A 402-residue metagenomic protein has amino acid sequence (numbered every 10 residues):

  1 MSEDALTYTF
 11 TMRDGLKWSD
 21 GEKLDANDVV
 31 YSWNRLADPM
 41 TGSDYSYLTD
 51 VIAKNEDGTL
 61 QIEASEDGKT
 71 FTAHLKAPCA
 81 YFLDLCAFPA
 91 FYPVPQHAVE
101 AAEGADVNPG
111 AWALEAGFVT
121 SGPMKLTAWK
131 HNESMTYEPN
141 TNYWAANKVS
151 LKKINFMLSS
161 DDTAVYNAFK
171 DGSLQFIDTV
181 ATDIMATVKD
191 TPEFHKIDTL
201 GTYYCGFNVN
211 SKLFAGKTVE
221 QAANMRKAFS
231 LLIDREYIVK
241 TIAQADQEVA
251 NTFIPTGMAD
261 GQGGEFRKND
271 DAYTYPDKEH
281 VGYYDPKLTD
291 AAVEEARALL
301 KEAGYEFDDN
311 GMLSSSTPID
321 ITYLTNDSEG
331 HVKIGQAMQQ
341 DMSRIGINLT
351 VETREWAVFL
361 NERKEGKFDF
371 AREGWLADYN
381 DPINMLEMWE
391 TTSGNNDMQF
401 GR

Functional and structural regions predicted by a protein language model:
M1-S43, S65, T72-H74, A168 (+2 more regions): Aromatic- and charge-enriched surface segment that lines or borders ligand/interaction sites
T7-F10, V29-S32, F71-A73, G122-K125 (+4 more regions): Short, well-ordered beta-strand elements
T9-T11, V30, S46-A102, K130: Surface-exposed binding/hinge segments that line and control ligand-binding clefts or catalytic entry sites
R13, E138-Y143, G201-A228, L232 (+1 more regions): A bilobed periplasmic-binding-protein/Venus flytrap-type ligand-binding module shared by bacterial periplasmic
I62, K227, V239, T289 (+2 more regions): Extracytoplasmic/peripheral linker and loop segments enriched in polar/acidic and small residues with frequent Thr/Pro
A87-V149, D171, E294, A298: Gly/Pro-rich hinge or "lid" segments in bacterial periplasmic/extracellular proteins
T141-T187, Q339, N348-T350: Ligand-site clamp/hinge motif
Q221-Q340: Append "and occasionally in soluble cytosolic enzymes with long acidic Gly/Pro-rich linkers
